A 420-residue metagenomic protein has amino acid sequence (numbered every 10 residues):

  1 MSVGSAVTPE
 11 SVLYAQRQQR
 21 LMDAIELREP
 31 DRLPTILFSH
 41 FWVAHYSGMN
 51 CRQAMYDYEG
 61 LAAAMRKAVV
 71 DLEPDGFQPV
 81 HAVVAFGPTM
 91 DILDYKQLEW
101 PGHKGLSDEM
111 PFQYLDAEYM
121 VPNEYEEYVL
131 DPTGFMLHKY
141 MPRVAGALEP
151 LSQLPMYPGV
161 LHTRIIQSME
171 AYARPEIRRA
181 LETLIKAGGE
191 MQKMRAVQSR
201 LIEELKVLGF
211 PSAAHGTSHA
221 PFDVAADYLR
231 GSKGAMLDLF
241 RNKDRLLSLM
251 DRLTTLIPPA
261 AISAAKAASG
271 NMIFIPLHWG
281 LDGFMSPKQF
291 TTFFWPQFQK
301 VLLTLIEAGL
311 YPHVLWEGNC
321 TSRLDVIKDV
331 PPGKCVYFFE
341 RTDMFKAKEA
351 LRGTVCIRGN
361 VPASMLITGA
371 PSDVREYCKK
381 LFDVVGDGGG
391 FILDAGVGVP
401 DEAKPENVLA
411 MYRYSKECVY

Functional and structural regions predicted by a protein language model:
M1-Y420: Catalytic cores of TIM-barrel enzymes
